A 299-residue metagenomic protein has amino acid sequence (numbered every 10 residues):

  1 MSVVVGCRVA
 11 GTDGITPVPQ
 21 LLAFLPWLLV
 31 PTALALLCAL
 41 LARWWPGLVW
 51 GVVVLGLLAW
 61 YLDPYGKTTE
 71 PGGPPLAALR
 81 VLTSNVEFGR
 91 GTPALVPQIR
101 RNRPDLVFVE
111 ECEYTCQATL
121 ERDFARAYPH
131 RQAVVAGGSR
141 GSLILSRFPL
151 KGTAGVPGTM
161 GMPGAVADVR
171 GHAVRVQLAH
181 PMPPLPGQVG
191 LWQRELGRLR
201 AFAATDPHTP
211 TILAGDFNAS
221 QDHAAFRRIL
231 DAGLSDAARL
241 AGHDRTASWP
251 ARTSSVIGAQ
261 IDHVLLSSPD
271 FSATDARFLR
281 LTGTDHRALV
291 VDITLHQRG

Functional and structural regions predicted by a protein language model:
M1-R122, Q297: N-terminal, active-site-proximal structural segment of metallo-dependent hydrolase catalytic domains
V81, E87-R100, V109-G299: Soluble catalytic domains of enzymes that build or remodel membrane lipids, polysaccharides, and related
